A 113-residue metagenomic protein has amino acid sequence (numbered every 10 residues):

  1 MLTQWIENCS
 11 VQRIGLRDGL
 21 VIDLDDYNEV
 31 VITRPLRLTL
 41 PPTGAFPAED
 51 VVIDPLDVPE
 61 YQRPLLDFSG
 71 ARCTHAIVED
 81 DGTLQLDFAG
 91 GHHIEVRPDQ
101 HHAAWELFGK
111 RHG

Functional and structural regions predicted by a protein language model:
M1-G113: Surface-exposed, interaction-prone regions used to assemble/regulate multi-protein complexes
